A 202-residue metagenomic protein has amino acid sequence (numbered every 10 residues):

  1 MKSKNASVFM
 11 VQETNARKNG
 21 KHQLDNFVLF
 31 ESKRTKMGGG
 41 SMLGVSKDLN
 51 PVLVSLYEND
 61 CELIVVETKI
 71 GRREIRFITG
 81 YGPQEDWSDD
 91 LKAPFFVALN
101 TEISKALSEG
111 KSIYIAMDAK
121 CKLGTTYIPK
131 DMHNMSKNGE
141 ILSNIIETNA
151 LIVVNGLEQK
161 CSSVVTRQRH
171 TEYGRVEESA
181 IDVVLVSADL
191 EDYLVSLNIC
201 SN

Functional and structural regions predicted by a protein language model:
M1-N202: A shared catalytic/ligand-binding motif for oxyanion handling
